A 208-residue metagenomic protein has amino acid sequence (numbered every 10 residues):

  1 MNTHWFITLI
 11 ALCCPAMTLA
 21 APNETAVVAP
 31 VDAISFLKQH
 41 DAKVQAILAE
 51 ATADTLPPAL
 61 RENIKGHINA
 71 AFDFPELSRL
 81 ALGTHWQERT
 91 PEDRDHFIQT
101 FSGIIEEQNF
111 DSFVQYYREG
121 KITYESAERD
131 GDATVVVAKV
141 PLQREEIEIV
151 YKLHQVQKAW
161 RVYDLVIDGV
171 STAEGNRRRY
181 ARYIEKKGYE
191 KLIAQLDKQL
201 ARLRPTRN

Functional and structural regions predicted by a protein language model:
M1-I7: Bacterial N-terminal signal peptides that target proteins for export
C13-A16, A21: N-terminal signal peptide c-region/cleavage motif recognized by signal peptidases
A26-N109: Early exported N-terminus immediately downstream of N-terminal targeting peptides
V28-V31, S35, A46, E50-A53 (+7 more regions): Surface-exposed, polar/charged faces of alpha-helical domains in mature secreted/periplasmic/lumenal proteins
W86, G103-I104, Q143, G169-T172: Solvent-exposed loop/turn segments at secondary-structure junctions within structured extracellular/periplasmic domains
E107-I147, Q199-N208: Surface-exposed, charged secondary-structure patches
E146-E174: Short beta-strand edge/turn micro-motifs at domain boundaries
I167-N208: Low-complexity, intrinsically disordered terminal/linker segments enriched in charged and Gly/Pro repeats
